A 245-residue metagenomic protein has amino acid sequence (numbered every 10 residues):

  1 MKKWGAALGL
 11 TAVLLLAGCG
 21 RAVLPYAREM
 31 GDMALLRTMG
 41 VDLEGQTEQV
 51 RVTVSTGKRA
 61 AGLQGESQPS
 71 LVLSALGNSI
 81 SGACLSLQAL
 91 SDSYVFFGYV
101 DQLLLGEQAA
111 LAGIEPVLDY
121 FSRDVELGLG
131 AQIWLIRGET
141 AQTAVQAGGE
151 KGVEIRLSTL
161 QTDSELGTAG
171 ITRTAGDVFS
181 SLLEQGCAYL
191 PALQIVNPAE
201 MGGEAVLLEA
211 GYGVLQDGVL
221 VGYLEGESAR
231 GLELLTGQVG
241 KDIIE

Functional and structural regions predicted by a protein language model:
K2-E245: Membrane-proximal alpha-helical signals and transmembrane carboxylates
